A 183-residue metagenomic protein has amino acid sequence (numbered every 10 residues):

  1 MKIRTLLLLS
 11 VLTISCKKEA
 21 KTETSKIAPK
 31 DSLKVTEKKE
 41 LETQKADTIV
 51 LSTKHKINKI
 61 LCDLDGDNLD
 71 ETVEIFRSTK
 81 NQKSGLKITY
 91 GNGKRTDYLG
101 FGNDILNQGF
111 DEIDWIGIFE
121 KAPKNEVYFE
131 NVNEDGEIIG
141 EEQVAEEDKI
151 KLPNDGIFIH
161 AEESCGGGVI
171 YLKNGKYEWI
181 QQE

Functional and structural regions predicted by a protein language model:
K2-L8, K21: Sec-dependent signal peptide recognition, specifically the positively charged N-region followed immediately by
I14-S15: C-terminal motif of bacterial Sec signal peptides marking the signal peptidase cleavage site
T24-D65, L69-D70, E74-E183: Beta-propeller-forming repeat regions
